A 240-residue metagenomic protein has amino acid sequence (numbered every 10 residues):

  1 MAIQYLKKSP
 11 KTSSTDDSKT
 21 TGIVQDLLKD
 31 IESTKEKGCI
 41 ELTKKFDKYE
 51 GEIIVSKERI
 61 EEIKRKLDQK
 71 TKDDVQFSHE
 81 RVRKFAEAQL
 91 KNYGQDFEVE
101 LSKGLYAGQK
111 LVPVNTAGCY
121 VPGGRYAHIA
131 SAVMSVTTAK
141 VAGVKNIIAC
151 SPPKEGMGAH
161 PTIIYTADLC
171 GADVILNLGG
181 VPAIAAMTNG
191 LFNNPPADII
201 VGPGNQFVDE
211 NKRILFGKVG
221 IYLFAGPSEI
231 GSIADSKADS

Functional and structural regions predicted by a protein language model:
M1-K8, P161-I175: Active-site-proximal helix-loop elements at catalytic-domain edges
M1-N115: N-terminal Rossmann-like NAD(P)+-binding subdomain of aldehyde/semialdehyde dehydrogenases
D17-V24, E32, C39, D68-V82 (+11 more regions): Generic structural signal for well-ordered, non-membrane alpha-helical segments in soluble metabolic enzymes
S18, K103-A107, M134-V136, P161 (+2 more regions): A generic local structural motif
V99-Y165: Conserved small-residue-rich beta-alpha loop and adjacent elements that most often cradle the phosphate/pyrophosphate
G171-S240: Conserved NAD(P)+-binding/catalytic subdomain of aldehyde/semialdehyde dehydrogenases
